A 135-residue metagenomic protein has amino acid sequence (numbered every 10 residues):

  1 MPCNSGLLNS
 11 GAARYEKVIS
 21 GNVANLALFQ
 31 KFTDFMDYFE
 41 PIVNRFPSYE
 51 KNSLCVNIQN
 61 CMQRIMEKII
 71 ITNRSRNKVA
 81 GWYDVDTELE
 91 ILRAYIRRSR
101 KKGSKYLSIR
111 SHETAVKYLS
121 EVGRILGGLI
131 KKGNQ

Functional and structural regions predicted by a protein language model:
M1-Q135: Amphipathic alpha-helical assembly/interaction segments
